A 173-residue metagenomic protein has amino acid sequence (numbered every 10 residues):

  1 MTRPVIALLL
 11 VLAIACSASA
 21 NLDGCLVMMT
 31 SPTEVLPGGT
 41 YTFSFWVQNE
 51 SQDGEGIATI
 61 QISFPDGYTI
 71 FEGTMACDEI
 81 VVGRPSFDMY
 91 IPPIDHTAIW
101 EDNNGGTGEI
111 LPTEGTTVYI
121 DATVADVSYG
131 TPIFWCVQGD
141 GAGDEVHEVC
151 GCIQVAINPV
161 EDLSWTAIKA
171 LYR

Functional and structural regions predicted by a protein language model:
M1-P4: Positively charged n-region of N-terminal signal peptides that target proteins for export
A7-S17: Bacterial N-terminal signal peptides
C16-T42, C136, I157-R173: Boundary/junction segments of secreted and surface-exposed precursor proteins
N21, E34-V82: Low-complexity, serine/threonine/proline/glycine-rich extracellular segments that form mucin-like
G38-S44, T59, T97, G115-Y119 (+1 more regions): Intrinsic-disorder/low-complexity, polar/charged segments enriched in Ser/Thr/Lys/Arg/Asp/Glu/Gln
T59, D66-G106, H147-I153: A surface/secretory-pathway sequence property marking extracellular, secreted, or lumenal proteins enriched
I99-T131: Low-complexity, intrinsically disordered segments enriched in Ser/Thr together with acidic residues
A122-I153: Serine/threonine-enriched low-complexity regions used as flexible
